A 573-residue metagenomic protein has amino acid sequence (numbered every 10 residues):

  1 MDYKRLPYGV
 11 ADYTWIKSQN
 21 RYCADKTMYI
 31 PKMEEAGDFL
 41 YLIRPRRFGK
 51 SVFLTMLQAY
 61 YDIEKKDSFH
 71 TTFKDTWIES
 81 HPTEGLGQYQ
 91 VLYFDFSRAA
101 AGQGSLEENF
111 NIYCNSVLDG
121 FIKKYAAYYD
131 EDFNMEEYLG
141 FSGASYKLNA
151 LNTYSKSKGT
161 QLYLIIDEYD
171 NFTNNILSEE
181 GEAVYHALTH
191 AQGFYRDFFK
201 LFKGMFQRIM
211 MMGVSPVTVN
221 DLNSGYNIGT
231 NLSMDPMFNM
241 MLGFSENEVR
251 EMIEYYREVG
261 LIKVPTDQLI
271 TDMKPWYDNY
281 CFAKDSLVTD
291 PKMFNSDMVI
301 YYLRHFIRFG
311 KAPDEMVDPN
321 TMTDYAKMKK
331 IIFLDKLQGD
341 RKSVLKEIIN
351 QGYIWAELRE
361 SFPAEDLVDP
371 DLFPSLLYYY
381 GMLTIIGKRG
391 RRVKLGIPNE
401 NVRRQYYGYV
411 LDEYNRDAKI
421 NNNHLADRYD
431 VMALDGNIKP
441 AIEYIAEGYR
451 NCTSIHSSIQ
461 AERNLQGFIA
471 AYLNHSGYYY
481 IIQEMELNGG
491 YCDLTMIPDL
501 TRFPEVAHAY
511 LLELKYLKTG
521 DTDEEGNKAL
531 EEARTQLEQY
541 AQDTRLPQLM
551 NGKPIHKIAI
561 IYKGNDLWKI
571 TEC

Functional and structural regions predicted by a protein language model:
M1-K65, H70-I78: Walker A/P-loop-proximal flanking segment of P-loop NTPase domains
G9, D25, A59, K65-K123: P-loop NTPase motor core
A150-K158, V184-I209, R545: Substrate-engagement module of ASCE P-loop NTPases
K158-L188: Conserved P-loop NTPase "ATPase switch" module shared by AAA+ and STAND
Y163-D167, G193, Q207-V214: Structural recognition of the conserved hydrophobic beta-strand(s) that form the central parallel beta-sheet of P-loop
T218-G225, L232-R304: Amphipathic alpha-helical segments of the small helical/lid subdomains adjacent to P-loop NTPase cores
G229, K292-T535, Q539-A541, K569-C573: Extended alpha-helical interface modules used as scaffolds for assembling large macromolecular complexes
R545-C573: Domain-level recognition of nuclease-like catalytic cores that cleave nucleotide substrates
